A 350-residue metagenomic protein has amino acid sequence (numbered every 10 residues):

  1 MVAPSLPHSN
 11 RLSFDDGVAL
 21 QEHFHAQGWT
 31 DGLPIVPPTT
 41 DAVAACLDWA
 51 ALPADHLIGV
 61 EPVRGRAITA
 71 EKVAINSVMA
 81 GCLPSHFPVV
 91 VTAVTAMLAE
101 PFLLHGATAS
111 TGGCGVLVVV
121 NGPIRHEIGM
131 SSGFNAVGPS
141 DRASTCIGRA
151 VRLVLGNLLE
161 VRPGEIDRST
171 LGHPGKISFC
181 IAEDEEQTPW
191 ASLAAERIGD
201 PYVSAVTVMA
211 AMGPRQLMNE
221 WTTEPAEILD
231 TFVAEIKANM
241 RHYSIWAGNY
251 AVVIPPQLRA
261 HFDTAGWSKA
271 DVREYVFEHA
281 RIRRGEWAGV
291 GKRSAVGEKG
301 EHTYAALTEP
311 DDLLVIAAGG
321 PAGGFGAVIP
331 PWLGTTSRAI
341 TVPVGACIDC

Functional and structural regions predicted by a protein language model:
M1-C350: Non-transmembrane, aqueous-exposed alpha-helical and coiled segments at domain scale
